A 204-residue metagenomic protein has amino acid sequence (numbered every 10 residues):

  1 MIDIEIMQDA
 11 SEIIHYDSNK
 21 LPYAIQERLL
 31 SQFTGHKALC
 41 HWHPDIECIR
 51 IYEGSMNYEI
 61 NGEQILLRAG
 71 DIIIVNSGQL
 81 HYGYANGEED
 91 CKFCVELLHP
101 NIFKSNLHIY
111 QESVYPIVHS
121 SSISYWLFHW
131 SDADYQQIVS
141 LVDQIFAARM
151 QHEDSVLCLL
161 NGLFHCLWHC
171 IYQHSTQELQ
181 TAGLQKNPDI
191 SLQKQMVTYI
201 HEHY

Functional and structural regions predicted by a protein language model:
M1-R68, I72, Q111-E112, S122-W126: Generic protein-terminus/edge-of-domain signal
N57, Y82, H203: Detector for the N-terminal beta1/A-loop initiation region of ABC nucleotide-binding domains
G78-F103, H108-Y110: Ligand-binding loop in jelly-roll beta-barrel domains
Q111-S140: Aromatic/histidine-rich interaction motifs
Y125-D134, R149-H203: Short, Lys/Arg-enriched, Trp-marked, Pro/Gly-tolerant hinge/linker segments that flank
